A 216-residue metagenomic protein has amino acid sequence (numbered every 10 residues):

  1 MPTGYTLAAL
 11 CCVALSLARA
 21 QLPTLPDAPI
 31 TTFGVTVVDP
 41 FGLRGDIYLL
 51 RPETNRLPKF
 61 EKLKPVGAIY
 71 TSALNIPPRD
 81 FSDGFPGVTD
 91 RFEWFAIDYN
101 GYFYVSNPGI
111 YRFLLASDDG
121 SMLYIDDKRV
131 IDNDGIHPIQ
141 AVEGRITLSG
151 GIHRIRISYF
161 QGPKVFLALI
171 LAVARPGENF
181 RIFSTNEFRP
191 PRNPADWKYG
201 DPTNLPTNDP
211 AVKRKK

Functional and structural regions predicted by a protein language model:
M1-P2: N-terminal secretory signal peptides that target proteins for export/translocation
Y5-S16: Bacterial N-terminal signal peptides
Q21-R112, A116-K216: Extracellular/secretory pathway-exposed regions associated with glycan biology
